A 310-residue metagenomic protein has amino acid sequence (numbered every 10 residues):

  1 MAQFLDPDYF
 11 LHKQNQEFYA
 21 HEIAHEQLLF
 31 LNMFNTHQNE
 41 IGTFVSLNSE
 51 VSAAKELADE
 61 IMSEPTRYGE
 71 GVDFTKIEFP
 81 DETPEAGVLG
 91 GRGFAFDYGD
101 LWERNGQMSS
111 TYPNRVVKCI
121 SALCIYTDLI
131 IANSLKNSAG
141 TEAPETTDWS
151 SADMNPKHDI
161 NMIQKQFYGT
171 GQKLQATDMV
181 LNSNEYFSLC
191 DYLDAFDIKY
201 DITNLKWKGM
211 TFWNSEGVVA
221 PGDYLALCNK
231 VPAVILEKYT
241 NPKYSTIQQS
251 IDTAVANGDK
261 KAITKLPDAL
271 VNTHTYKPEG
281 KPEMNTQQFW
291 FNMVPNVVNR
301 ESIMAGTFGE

Functional and structural regions predicted by a protein language model:
A2-Y9, A20-L28, Y192-E310: Sequence/fold signature of self-assembling virion shell proteins
I23-G91: Assembly/oligomerization interface modules of large self-assembling protein complexes
R67, V72, G87-L89, W149 (+4 more regions): A generic structural signal for short, non-catalytic loop/turn and secondary-structure boundary residues
F79-P144, M179, E279-V297: Long, contiguous amphipathic alpha-helices that act as assembly "spine/axial" helices in icosahedral shell and virion
S138-G209: Extended, solvent-exposed, turn-rich assembly/linker loops in the middle of proteins
